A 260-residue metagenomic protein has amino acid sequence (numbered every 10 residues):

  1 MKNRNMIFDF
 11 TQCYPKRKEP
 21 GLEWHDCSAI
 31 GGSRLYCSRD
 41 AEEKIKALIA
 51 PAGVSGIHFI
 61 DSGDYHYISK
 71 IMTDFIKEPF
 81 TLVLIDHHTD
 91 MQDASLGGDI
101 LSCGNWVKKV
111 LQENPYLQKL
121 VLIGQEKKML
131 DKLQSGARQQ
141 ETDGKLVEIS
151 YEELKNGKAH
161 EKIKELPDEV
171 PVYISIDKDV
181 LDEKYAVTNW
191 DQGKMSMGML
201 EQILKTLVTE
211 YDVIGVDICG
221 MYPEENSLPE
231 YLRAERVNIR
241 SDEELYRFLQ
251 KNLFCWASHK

Functional and structural regions predicted by a protein language model:
K2-I60, D64-L82, N105, P115 (+2 more regions): Catalytic cores of soluble, metal-dependent hydrolases
S55-F59, M91-L96: A short glycine/serine-rich beta->alpha loop
L82-A94, W106: Long, hydrophobic, well-ordered secondary-structure blocks that form the structural core and pocket-lining surfaces
A94-D99, V187-N189: Short, solvent-exposed loop/turn segments at secondary-structure boundaries
